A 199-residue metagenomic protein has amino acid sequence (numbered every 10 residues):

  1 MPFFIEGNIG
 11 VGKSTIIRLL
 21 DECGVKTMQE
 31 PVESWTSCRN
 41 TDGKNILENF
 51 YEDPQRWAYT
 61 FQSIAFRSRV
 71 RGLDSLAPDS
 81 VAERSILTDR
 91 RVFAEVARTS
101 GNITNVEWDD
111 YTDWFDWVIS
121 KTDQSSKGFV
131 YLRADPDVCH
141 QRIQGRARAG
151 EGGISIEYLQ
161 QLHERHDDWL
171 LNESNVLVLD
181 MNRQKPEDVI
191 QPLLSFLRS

Functional and structural regions predicted by a protein language model:
I5: Hydrophobic anchor at the beta1->P-loop junction of P-loop NTPases
N8: P-loop (Walker A) phosphate-binding loop of NTP-binding proteins
K13: Conserved lysine of the Walker
I16-I17: Post-Walker A alpha-helix
D21-S68, E95: Conserved substrate/cofactor phosphate-moiety recognition/catalytic segment in nucleotide-dependent phosphotransferases
F61-V106, V130: A basic- and aromatic-enriched beta-loop-alpha substructure that forms the phosphate/nucleotide- and DNA/RNA-contacting
A65, R84-S85, E107-T112, D123-I143: Conserved phosphate-donor/acceptor-positioning beta-strand/loop module used by diverse small-molecule
H140-S199: NTP-dependent small-molecule kinase module
